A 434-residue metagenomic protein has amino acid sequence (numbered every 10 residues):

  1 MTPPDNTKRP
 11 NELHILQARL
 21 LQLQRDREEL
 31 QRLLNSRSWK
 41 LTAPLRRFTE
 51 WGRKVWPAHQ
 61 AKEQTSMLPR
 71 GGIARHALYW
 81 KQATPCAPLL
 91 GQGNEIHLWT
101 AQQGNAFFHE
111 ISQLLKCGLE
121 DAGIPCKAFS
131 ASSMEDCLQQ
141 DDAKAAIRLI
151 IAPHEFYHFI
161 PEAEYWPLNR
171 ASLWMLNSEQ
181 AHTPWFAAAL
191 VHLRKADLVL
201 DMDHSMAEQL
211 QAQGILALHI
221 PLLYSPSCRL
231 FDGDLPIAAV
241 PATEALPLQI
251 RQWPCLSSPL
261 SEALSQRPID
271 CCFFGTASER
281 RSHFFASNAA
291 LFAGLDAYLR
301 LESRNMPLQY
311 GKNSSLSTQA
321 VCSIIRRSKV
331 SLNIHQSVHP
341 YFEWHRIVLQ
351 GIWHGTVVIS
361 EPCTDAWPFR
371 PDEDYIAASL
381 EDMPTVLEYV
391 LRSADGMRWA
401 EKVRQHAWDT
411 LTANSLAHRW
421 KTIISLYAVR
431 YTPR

Functional and structural regions predicted by a protein language model:
M1-A77: Boundary detector for helix-to-coil junctions that initiate low-complexity/charged tails
E12-I15, L41-R47, G104-L115, R280-F284 (+2 more regions): Conserved alpha-helical elements of sugar-nucleotide-dependent glycosyltransferases
L78-H97, C137-D141, C255-Q266, C322: Short boundary motifs at domain starts and secondary-structure transition points
W80-P85, E95-I215, R229: Extended catalytic core of nucleotide-activated donor transferases of GT-like folds
L90-G104, H109-A131, A187, H204 (+2 more regions): Catalytic binding pocket for nucleotide-activated donors in carbohydrate/polymer assembly enzymes
Q103-N105, S133-E135, P153-Y157, S178-H182 (+7 more regions): Short, solvent-exposed loop/turn segments at secondary-structure junctions
G104, E164-S287, A293, S415: Catalytic core of nucleotide-activated saccharide and alditol-phosphate transferases
D296-G311: Glycosyltransferase donor-sugar binding loop
